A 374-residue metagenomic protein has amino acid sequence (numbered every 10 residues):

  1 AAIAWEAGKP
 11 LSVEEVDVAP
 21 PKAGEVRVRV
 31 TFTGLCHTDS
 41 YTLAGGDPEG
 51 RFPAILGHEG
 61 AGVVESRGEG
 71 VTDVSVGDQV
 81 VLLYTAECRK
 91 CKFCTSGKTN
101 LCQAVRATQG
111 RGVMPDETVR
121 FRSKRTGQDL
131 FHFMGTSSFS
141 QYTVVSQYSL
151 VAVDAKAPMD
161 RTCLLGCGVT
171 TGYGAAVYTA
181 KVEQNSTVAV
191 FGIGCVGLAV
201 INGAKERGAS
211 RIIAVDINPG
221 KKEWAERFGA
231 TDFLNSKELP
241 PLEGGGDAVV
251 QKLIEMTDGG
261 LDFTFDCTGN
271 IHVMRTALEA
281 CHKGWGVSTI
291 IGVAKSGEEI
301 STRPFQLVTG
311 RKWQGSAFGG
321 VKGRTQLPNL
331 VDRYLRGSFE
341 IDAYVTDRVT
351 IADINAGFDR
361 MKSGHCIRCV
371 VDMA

Functional and structural regions predicted by a protein language model:
D17-V18, R51-G57, F131-G135, Q141-Y142 (+1 more regions): Short Gly/Pro-enriched turn/cap motifs at secondary-structure boundaries
A19-T33, G46-T95, N100, T108 (+2 more regions): Glycine-rich beta-strand-centered segment in the early N-terminal region that forms part of a ligand/cofactor-binding
V76, Q141-Y142, Y148-L150, D154-L242: Mid-domain Rossmann-like dinucleotide-binding core that forms the NAD(H)/NADP(H) cofactor-binding site
Y84-Y148, M159: Cysteine-cluster motifs in flexible loop/terminal segments that predominantly coordinate metals
A180-S186, V196, K205-R207, I217-K312 (+1 more regions): Glycine-rich cofactor phosphate-binding loops and adjacent beta1-alpha1 units of small-molecule cofactor enzyme domains
K252, G259, R275-E279, G320 (+1 more regions): C-terminal hydrophobic helical "lid"/dimerization subdomain of Rossmann-like NAD(P)H-dependent oxidoreductases
